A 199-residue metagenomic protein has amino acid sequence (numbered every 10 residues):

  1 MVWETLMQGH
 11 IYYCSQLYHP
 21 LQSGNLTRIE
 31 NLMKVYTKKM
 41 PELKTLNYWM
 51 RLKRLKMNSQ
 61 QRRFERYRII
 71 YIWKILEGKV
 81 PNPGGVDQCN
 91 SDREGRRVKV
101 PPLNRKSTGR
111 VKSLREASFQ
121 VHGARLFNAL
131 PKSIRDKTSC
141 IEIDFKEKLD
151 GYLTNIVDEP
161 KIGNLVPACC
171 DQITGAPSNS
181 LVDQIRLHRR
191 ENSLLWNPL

Functional and structural regions predicted by a protein language model:
M1-L199: Hydrophobic/basic alpha-helical segments
